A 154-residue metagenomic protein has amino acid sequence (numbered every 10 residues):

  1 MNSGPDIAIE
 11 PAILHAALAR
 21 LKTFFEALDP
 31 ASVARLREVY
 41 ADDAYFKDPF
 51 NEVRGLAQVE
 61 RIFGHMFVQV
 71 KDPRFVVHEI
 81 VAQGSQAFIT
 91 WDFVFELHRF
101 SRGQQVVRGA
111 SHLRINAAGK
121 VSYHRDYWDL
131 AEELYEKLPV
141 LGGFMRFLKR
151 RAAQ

Functional and structural regions predicted by a protein language model:
M1-A34, E38, A152-Q154: Short, low-complexity N-terminal intrinsically disordered segments enriched in polar/charged residues
M1-E10, P49-Q58, M145-R146: Charged, low-complexity, helix/coiled-coil-prone segments
N2-D6, V68-R74, H78-Q154: A beta-strand edge to alpha-helix "cap/lid" segment located at domain peripheries
D6-I9, L21, A44, D48 (+1 more regions): Residue-level detector of alpha-helix boundaries and kinks
P11, L21-A27, P49, V77 (+1 more regions): Short, charged low-complexity linear motifs
I13-A16, Q58, Q105: Soluble or luminal CAZymes and related metallo-dependent hydrolases
V33-G84: A solvent-exposed, acidic/Ser-Thr-rich amphipathic alpha-helical stretch
